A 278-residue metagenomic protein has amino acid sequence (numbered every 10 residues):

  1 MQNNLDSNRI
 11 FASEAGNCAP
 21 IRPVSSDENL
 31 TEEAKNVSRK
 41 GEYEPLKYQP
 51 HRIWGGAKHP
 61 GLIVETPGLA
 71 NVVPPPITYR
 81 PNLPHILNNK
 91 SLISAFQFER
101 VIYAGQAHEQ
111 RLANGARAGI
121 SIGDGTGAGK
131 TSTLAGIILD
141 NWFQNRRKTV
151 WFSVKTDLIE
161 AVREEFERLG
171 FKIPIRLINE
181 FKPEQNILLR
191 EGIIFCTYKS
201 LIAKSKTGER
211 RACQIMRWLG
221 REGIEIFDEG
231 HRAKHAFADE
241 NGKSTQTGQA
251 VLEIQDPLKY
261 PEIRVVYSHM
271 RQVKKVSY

Functional and structural regions predicted by a protein language model:
L5-Q97: N-terminal accessory segments
I53-L92, R117-S121, A128, S132 (+1 more regions): SF2 helicase/translocase NTPase motor core, specifically the RecA-like lobe 1 inter-motif segment between Walker
K90-G115: N-terminal pre-P-loop "Q-motif" helix
V101-G105, R163, E167, S277: Non-transmembrane alpha-helical segments in soluble domains of secreted/periplasmic/extracellular proteins
A104, I137-N141, I254: Hydrophobic residues on the short alpha-helix immediately C-terminal to a glycine-rich phosphate/catalytic loop
K130-L139, S277: Motif I (Walker A/P-loop) of helicase-class P-loop NTPases
A238-Y278: Post-DEXD/H (motif II) to motif III coupling segment of the RecA-like Helicase ATP-binding lobe
